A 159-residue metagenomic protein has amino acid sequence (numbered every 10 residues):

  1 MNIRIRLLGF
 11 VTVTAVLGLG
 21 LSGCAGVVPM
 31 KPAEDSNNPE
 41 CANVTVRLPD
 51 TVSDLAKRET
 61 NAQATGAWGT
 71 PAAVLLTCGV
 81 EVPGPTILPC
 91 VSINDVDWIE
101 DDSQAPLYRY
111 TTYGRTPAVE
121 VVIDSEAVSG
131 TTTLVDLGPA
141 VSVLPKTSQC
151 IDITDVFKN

Functional and structural regions predicted by a protein language model:
N2-T14: Bacterial N-terminal signal peptides that target proteins for export
L19-G23: C-terminal motif of bacterial Sec signal peptides marking the signal peptidase cleavage site
A25-V28: Bacterial signal peptide processing site
M30-V80: N-terminal secretory signal peptides
V80-I87: Short, charged/polar surface micro-motifs in flexible loops or helix N-caps
P89-N159: Extracytosolic low-complexity repeat regions of secreted or lipid-anchored proteins
